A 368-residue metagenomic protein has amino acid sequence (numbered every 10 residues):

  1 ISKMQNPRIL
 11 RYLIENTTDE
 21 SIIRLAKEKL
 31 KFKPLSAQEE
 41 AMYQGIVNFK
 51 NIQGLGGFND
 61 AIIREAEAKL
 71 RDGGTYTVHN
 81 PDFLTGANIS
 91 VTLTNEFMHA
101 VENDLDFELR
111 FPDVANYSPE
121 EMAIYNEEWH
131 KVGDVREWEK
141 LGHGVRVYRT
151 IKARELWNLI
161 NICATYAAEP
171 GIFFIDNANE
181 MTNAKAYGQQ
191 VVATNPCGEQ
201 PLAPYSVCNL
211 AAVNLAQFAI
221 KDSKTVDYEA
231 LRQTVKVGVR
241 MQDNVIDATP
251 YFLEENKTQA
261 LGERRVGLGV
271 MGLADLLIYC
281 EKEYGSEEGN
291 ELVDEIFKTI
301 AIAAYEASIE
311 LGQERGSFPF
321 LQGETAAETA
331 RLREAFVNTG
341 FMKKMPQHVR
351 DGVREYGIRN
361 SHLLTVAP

Functional and structural regions predicted by a protein language model:
I1-L215, A219-Y228, Y251-E255, A304-T325 (+2 more regions): Active-site cavity-forming subdomains of large catalytic enzyme subunits
P112-S118, T234-K257, L261, E283-P368: Internal maturation/activation junctions in enzymes
L159, G272-L276, L292, A307: A general alpha-helix detector
A164, A184, E263-R265, V366: Short glycine- and Lys/Arg-enriched binding-loop motifs that mark or flank ligand-binding interfaces
P201, A260-R265: Structural motif
Y205-A211, V237-R240, M271: Short coil-to-beta-strand
A212, R264-Y279: Contiguous, well-ordered alpha-helical segments that form the cores/surfaces of helical PPI scaffolds
D222-R232, K282-S286: Structural helix-adjacent loops and short alpha-helical linkers that scaffold large soluble proteins
